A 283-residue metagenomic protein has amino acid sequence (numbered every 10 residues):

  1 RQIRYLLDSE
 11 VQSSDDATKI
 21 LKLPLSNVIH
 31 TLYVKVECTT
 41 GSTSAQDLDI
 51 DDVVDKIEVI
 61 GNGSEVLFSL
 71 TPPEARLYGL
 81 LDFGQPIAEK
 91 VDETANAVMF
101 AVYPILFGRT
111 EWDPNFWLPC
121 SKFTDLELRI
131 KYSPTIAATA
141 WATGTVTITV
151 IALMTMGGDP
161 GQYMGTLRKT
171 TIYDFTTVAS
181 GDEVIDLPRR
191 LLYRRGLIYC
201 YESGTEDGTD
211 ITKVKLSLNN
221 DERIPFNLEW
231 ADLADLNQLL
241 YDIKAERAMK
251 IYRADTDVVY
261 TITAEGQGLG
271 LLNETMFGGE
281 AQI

Functional and structural regions predicted by a protein language model:
R1-I283: Beta-strand-centric surfaces of beta-sandwich/beta-rich domains
